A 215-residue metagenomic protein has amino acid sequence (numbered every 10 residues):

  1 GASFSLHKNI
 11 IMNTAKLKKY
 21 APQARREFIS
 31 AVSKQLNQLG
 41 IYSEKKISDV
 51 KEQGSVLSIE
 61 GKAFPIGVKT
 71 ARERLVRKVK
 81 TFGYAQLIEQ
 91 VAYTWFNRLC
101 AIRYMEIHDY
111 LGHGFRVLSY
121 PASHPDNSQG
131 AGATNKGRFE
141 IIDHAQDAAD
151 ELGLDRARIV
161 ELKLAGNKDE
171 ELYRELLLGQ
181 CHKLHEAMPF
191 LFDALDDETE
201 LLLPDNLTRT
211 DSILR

Functional and structural regions predicted by a protein language model:
G1-I11: Short, Lys/Arg-enriched N-terminal segments with co-localized hydrophobic residues within the first ~10-30 amino acids
N9-R215: Preference for the N-terminal adenyl/adenosyl cofactor-binding alpha/beta module
